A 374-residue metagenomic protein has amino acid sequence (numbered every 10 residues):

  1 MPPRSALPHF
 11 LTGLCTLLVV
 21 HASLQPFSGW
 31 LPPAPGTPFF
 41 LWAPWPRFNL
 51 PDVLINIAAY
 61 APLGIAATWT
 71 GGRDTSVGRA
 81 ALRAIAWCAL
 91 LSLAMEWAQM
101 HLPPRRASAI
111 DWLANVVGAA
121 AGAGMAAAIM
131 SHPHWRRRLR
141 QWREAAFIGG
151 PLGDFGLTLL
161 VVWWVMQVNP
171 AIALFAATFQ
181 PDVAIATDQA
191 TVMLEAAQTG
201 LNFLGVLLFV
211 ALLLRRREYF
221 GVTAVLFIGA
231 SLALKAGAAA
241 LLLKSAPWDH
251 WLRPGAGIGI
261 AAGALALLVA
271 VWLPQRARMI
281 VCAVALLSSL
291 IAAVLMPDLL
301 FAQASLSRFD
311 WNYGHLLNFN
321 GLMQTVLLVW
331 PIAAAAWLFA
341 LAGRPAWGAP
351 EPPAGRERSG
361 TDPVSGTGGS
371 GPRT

Functional and structural regions predicted by a protein language model:
M1-R105, A109-I110, V116, A120-G366 (+1 more regions): Bulky hydrophobic segments
